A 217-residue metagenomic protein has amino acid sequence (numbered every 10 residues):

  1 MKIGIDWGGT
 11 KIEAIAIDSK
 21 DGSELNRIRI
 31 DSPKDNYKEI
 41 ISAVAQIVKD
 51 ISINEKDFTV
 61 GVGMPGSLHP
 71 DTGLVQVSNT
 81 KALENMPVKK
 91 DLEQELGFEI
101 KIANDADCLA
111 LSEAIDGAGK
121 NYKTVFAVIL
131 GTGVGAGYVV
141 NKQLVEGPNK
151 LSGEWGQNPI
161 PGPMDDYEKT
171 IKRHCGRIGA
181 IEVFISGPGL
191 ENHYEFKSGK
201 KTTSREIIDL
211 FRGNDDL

Functional and structural regions predicted by a protein language model:
K2-M64: Conserved phosphate-binding loops in N-terminal lobes of ATP-dependent enzymes of the actin/Hsp70/sugar-kinase
D6, D105, G131: Active-site glycine-centered loops adjacent to acidic/histidine catalytic or metal-binding residues that shape
T10, P65-L68, G131-G133: Short glycine-rich anion-binding loops that position phosphate/pyrophosphate groups of nucleotides and phosphorylated
I15-D18, L25-N26, Y37, K101 (+1 more regions): Glycine/GP-enriched mid-protein hinge/lid loop-to-helix segment characteristic of carbohydrate kinases
P33, Y37-A45, K49, T59-V60 (+2 more regions): Glycine-rich phosphate-binding loop and adjoining helix at the ATP-binding site of ATP-dependent phosphoryl-transfer
N54-D57, G97-F98, K200: Short, well-ordered coil loops that connect the C-terminus of an alpha-helix to the N-terminus of a beta-strand
G63-M64, N79, L130, S186: A secondary-structure boundary/capping signal
